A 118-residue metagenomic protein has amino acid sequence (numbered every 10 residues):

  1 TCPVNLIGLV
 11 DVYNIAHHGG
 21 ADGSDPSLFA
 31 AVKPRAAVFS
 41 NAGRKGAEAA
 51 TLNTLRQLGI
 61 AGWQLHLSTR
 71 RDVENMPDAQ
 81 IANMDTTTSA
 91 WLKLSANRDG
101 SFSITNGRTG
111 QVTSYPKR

Functional and structural regions predicted by a protein language model:
T1-A50: Active-site-proximal loop/helix segments of hydrolase catalytic cores
A36, N41-R118: Binuclear metal-ion centers of metallo-dependent hydrolases, dominated by the metallo-beta-lactamase
